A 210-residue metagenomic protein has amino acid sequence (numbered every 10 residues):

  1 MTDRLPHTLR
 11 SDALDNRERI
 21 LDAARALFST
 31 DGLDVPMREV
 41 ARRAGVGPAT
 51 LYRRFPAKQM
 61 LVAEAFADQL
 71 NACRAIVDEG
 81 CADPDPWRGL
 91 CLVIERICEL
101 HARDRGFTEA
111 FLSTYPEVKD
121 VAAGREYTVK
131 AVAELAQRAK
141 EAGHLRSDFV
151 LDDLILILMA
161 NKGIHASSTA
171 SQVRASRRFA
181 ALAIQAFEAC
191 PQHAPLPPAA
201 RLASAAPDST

Functional and structural regions predicted by a protein language model:
M1-R4, V129-A142, S167-T210: C-terminal peripheral helix-coil segments that are non-catalytic and often amphipathic
M1-R43, M60: Basic, helix-initiating cap at the start of DNA-binding domains
G45-F55: Short hydrophobic/aromatic patch on the recognition helix
V62-Q69: Alpha-helical DNA-contacting segments of helix-turn-helix folds
E64, A75-R103, E117-D120, Y127-K130: Hydrophobic alpha-helical connector segments
A67, P84-F111, H144-S147, A170 (+1 more regions): Helical hydrophobic small-molecule/effector-binding pocket
E109-V118, A199-L202: Short linear capping/connector segments at secondary-structure termini
A123-G124, E141-L156, S171-R174: All-alpha amphipathic helical-bundle segments outside canonical DNA-binding/catalytic cores that form hydrophobic
